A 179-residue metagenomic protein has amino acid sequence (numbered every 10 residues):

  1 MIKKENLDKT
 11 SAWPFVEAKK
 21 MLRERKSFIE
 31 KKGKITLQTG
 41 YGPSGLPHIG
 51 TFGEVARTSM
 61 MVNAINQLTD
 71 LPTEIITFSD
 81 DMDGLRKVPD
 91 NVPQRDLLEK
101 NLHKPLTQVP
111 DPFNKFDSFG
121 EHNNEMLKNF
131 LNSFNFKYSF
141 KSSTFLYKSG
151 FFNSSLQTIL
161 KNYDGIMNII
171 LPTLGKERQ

Functional and structural regions predicted by a protein language model:
M1-I49, N63-T77, P93-H103, N129: Non-catalytic terminal extensions that flank enzyme cores
E5-L7, P43-F52, L106-S118, T144-L146: The substrate-binding groove and active-site-proximal loops of carbohydrate-active enzymes, especially glycoside
G45-P47, M82-R86, K148-F151: Short catalytic/ligand-binding loop motif for oxyanion handling, primarily in non-cytosolic enzymes, centered on
G50-M61: Active/ligand-binding-proximal structured segments within catalytic/core domains that scaffold catalytic residues
I76-D83, S143: Short, solvent-exposed turn/loop segments enriched in Gly/Ser/Thr/Pro and often Arg
M82-E99, S155-Q157: Charged, often glycine-rich, active-site loop that binds/positions anionic groups
Q94-F134: A glycine-rich helix N-cap at a beta->alpha junction
N132, F136-Q179: Active-site cores that bind ATP or allylic diphosphates and position pyrophosphate for catalysis
